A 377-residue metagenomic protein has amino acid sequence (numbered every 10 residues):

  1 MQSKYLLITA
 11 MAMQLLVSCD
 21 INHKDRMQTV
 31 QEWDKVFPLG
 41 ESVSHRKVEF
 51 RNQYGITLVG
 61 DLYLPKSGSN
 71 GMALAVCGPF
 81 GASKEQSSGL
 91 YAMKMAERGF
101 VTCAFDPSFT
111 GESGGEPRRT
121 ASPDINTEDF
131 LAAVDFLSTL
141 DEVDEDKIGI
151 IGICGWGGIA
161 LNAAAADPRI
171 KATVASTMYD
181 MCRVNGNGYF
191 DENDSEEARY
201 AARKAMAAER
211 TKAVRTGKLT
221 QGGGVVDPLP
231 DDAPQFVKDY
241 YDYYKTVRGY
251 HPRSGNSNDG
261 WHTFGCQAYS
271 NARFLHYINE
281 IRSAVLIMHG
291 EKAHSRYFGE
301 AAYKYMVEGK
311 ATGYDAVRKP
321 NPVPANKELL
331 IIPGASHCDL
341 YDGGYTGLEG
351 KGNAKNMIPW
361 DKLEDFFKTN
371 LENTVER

Functional and structural regions predicted by a protein language model:
R26-G68, G350-N353: N-terminal cap/lid segment of alpha/beta-hydrolase-fold proteins
N70-P79: Short beta-strand element of the alpha/beta-hydrolase
G81-M93, P107: The serine-hydrolase catalytic nucleophile loop
K94-G114: Conserved alpha/beta-hydrolase
T120-D141: Alpha/beta-hydrolase active-site loop
L161-T246: Alpha/beta-hydrolase-fold enzymes
I281, I287-H289: Short beta-strand/loop motif that positions the catalytic acidic residue of the alpha/beta-hydrolase fold
A335-N356: Catalytic histidine-centered segment of alpha/beta-hydrolase-like enzymes
